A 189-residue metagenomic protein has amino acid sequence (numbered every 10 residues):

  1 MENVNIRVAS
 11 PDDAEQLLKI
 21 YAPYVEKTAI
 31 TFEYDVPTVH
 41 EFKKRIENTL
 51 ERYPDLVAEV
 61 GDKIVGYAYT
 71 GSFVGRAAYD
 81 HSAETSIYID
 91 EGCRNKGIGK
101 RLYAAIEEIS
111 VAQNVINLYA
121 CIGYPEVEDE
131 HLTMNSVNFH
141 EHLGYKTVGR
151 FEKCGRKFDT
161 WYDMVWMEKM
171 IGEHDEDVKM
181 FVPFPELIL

Functional and structural regions predicted by a protein language model:
E2-V4, K63-Y67, Y162: Glycine-rich phosphate/pyrophosphate-binding loop shared by adenosine-nucleotide-utilizing enzymes
N5-L17: A short beta-loop-alpha structural element at the N-terminal edge of CoA-dependent acyl/N-acetyltransferase catalytic
L18, A22-R45: Conserved GNAT-fold acetyl-CoA-binding loop/helix
P37-S82, S86-G92, I109, Q113 (+1 more regions): Acetyl-CoA-dependent GNAT
I87-G92, K96, Y124-E126: Active-site acidic-Proline motif in GNAT/NAT acetyltransferases
N95-V111, M134-N138: Conserved acetyl-CoA-binding loop-helix of GNAT-fold acetyltransferases
S110-L132: Conserved GNAT acetyl-CoA-binding A-motif
C121-G123, V137, E141-T160, G172-E173 (+1 more regions): Conserved catalytic-core motifs of GNAT/GCN5-like acyltransferases
